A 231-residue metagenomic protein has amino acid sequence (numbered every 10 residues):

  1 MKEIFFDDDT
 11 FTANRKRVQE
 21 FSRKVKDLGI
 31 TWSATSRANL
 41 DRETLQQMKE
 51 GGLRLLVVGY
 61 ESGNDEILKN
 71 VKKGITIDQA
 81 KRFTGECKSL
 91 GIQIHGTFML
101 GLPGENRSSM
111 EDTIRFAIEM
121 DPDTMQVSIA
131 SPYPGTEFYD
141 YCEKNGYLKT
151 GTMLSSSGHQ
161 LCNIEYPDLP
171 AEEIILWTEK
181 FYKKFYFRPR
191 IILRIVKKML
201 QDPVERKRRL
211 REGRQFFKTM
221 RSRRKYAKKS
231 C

Functional and structural regions predicted by a protein language model:
M1-H95, L100-L102, T124: Conserved SAM/AdoMet-binding glycine-rich loop
Q19-G29, N106-P122, F185: Short, electropositive alpha-helical surface patch
F21, F83, T113, W177-T178: Alpha-helical packing segments of well-folded alpha/beta enzyme cores
K72-I75, E105-S108, L169: Alpha-helix N-cap and loop-to-helix initiation/capping positions
I129-S131, G135: Glycine-rich beta-alpha loop elements in corrinoid/cobalamin-binding modules across cobalamin-dependent enzymes
E137-Y139, Y147-C231: Radical SAM enzyme core and accessory elements
